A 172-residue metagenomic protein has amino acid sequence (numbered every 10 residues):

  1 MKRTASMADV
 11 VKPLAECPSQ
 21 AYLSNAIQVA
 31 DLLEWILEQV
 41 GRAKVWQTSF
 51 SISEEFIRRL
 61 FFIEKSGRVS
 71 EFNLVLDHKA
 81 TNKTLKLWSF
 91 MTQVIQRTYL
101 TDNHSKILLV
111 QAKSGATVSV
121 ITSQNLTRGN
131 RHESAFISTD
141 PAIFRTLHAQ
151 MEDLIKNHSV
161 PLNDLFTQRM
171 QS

Functional and structural regions predicted by a protein language model:
M1-S172: PLD/PLD-like phosphodiesterase catalytic module centered on the HKD motif
